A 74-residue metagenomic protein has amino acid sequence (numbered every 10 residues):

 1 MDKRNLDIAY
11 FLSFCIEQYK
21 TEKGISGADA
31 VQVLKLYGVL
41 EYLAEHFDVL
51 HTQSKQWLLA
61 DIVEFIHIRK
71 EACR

Functional and structural regions predicted by a protein language model:
M1-A28: N-terminal acidic leader/helix
K3-D7, L12, K35, L40 (+1 more regions): Short linear sequence motifs
L12-E17, D29, E45, V49 (+1 more regions): A general, composition-driven signal for non-globular sequence regions
C15, E22-K23, E41, I66-R74: Mixed-charge, low-complexity intrinsically disordered regions
S26-H51: Amphipathic, hydrophobic secondary-structure cores in small proteins
D48-R74: Long, compositionally biased
